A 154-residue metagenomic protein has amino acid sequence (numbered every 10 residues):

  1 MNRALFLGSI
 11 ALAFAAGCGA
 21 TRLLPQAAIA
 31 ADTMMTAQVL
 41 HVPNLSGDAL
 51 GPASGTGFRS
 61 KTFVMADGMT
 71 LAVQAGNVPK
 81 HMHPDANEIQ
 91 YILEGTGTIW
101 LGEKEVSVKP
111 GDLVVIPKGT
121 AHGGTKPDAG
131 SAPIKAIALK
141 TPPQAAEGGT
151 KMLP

Functional and structural regions predicted by a protein language model:
R3-L7: N-terminal export leaders
G8-S9, G17-V73, K80, K151-P154: A short, N-terminal "cap"/entry segment at the start of jelly-roll beta-barrel domains of the cupin/DSBH fold
L71-A72, I99-L101, G124, A136: Short hydrophobic/aromatic-rich beta-strand segments that constitute the beta-sheet cores of beta-sandwich/beta-barrel
V73-Q74, P84-L101: Short, conserved beta-strand element in jelly-roll/cupin
P79-P84, T125-P127: Short histidine-centered beta-strand/loop micro-motifs that create catalytic or ligand/metal-coordination sites
K104-G119: Short acidic-glycine-tyrosine-enriched beta hairpin
K118-E147: Ligand-binding loop in jelly-roll beta-barrel domains
